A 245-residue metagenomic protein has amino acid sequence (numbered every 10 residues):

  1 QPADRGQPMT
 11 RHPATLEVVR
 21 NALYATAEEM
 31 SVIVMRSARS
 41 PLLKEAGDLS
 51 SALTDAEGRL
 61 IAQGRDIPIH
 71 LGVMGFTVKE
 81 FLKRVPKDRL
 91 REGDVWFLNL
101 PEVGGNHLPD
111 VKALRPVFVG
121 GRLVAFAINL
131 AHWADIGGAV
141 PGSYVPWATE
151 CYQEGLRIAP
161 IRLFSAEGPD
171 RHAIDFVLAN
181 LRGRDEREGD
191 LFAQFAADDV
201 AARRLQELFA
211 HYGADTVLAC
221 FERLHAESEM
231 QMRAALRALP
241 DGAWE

Functional and structural regions predicted by a protein language model:
Q1-P8: Short, Lys/Arg-enriched N-terminal segments with co-localized hydrophobic residues within the first ~10-30 amino acids
T10-T15, R157-M232: N-terminal leader/propeptide and maturation segments of large enzyme subunits in energy/redox metabolism and hydrolases
A22-A46, L82, P86, F97-G104: Short, basic/aromatic recognition patches
P41, D48-L98, F209-E245: Gly/Pro-rich turn-and-neighbor structural signature
E45-D48, P109-V111: Short, small/polar residue-rich loop motifs at catalytic or cofactor-binding pockets
D110-G120, I128: A short, hydrophobic, proline-anchored segment that marks a local hinge/packing element in signaling and regulatory
L123-N180: Gly/Pro-rich active-site capping loops and adjacent beta-alpha segments that organize cofactor/substrate pockets
